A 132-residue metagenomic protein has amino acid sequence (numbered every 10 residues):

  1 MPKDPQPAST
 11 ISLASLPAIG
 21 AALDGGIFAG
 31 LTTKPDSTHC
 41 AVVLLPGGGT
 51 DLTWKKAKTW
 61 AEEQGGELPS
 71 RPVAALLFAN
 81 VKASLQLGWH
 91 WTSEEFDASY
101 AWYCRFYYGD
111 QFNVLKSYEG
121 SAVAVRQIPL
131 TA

Functional and structural regions predicted by a protein language model:
M1-G66, L115-K116, S121-V125: Extracellular adhesion/carbohydrate-recognition regions
R71-A132: C-terminal, surface-exposed recognition/capping segments
